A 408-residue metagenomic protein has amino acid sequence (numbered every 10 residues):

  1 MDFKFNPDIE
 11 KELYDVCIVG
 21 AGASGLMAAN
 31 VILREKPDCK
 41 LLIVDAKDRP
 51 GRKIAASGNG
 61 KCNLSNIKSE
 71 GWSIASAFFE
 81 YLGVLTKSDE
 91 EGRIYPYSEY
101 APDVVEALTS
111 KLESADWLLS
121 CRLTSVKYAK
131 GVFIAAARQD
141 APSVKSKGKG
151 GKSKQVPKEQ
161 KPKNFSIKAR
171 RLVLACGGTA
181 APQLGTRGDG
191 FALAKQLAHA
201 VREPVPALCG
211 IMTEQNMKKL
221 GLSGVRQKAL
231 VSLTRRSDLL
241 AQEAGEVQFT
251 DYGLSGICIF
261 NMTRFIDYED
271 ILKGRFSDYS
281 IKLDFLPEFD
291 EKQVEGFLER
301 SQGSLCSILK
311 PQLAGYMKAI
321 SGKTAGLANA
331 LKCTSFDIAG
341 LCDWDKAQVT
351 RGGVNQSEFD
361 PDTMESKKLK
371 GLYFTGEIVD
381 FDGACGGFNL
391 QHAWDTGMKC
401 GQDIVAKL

Functional and structural regions predicted by a protein language model:
F5-S24: Beta1/beta-strand and adjacent pyrophosphate-binding region of the FAD-binding site in flavoprotein oxidoreductases
E12-Y14, K147-K149, V156-R171, Q242-A244: Core beta-strand elements of the Rossmann-like FAD/NAD(P) dinucleotide-binding domain in flavoenzyme oxidoreductases
C17, L33-S57: Glycine-rich FAD pyrophosphate-binding loop
C17-V19, V44, L123, S166-T186 (+4 more regions): Short hydrophobic core segments
A46-D116, C121: Conserved N-terminal/central alpha/beta ligand/cofactor-binding core
D48-P50, A200-V205, I211-A325: An anion/pyrophosphate-binding glycine-rich loop and adjacent beta-alpha core in soluble alpha-beta enzymes
L119-F133: A conserved short coil-to-beta-strand element within the FAD-binding core of flavoproteins
G315-D382: A glycine-rich dinucleotide-binding beta-alpha-beta segment and adjacent secondary-structure elements that constitute
